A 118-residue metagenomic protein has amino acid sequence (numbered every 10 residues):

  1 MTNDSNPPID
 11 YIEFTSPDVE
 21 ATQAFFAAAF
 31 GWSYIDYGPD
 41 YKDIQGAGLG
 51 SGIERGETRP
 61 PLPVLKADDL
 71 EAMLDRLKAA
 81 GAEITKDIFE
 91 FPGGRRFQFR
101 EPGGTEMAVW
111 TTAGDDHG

Functional and structural regions predicted by a protein language model:
M1-Q23, P61-L65, A113-G118: N-terminal beta-strand motif that seeds the catalytic metal site of vicinal oxygen chelate
T2, D75-A80, I84-T85, R100-P102 (+1 more regions): Charge-dense, helix-prone N-terminal extensions
P8-I44: N-terminal first-folded block
I9-P17, R55-A80, R95-R100: Vicinal oxygen chelate
T22-F26, L77, G104: Conserved active-site tyrosine of GNAT-family acetyltransferases
F30-P61, D68, E106-T112: Conserved short beta-strand elements that form part of the metal-binding/catalytic scaffold of enzyme active sites
Y34-Y37, E83-D87: A short coil-to-beta-strand element that immediately follows conserved catalytic motifs
I84, F89-E106, W110-T111: C-terminal structural segments of small proteins and small subunits
